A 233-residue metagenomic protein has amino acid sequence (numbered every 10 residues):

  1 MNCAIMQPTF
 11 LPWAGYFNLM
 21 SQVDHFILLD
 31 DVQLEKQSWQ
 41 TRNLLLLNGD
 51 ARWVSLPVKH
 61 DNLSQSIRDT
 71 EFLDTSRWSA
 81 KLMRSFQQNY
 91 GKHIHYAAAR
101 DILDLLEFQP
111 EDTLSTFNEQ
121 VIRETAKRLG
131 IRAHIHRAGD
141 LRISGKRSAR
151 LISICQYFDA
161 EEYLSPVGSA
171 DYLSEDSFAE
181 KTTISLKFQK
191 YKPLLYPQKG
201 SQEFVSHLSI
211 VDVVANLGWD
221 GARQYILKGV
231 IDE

Functional and structural regions predicted by a protein language model:
M1-E233: Residues lining hydrophobic/aromatic ligand-binding pockets adjacent to catalytic sites
